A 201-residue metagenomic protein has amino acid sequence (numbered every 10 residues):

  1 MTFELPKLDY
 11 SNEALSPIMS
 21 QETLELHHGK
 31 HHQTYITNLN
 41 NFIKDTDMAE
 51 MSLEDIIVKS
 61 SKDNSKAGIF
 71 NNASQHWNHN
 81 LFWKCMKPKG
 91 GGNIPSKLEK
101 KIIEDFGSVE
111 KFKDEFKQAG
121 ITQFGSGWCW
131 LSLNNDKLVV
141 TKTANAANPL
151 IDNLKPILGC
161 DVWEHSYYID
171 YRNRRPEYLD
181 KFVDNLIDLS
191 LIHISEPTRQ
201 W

Functional and structural regions predicted by a protein language model:
M1-S11: Acidic, low-complexity proline/glycine-rich segments
E13-L15: Secretory/endomembrane lumenal or extracellular ectodomains immediately following the signal peptide
P17-T34, L53-W77, N145-N148, D152-W163: Alpha-helical scaffold segments that form or flank carboxylate-/histidine-based iron centers
H31-T46: A short alpha-helix/helix-coil micro-patch that ends at or immediately precedes a cysteine
F42-E50, K59-N78, F82-S132: All-alpha RGS (Regulator of G-protein Signaling) helical domain and cognate RGS-like helical scaffolds
Q118-S190: An amphipathic alpha-helical core segment
I192-W201: Single conserved hydrophobic/aromatic residue that forms the stacking wall/gate of nucleotide- or nucleobase-binding
